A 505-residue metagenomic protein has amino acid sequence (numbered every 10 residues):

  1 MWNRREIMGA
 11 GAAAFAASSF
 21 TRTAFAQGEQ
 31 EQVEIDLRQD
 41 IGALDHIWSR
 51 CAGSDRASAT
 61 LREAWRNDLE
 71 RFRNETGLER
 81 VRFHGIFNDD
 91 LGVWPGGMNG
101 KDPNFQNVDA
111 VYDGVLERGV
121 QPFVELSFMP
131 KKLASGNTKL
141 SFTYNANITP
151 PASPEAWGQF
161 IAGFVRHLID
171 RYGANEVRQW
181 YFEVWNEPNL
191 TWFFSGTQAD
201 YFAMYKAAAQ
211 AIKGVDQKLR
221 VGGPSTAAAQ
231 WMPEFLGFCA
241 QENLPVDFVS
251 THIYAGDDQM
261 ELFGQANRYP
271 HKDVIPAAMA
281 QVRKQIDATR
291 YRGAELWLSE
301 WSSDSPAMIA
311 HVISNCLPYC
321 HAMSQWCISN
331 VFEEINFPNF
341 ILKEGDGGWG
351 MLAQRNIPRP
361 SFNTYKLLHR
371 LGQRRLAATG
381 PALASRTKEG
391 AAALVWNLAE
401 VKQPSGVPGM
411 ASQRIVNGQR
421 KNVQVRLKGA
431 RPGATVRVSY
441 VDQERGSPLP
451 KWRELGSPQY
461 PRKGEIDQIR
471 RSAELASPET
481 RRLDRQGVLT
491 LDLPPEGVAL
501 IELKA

Functional and structural regions predicted by a protein language model:
M1-W2: Secretory targeting signals
M8-F20, F25-Y181, A199-A228, A288-G293 (+5 more regions): Non-catalytic accessory regions flanking glycosidase/transglycosidase catalytic cores in CAZymes
F87, F128-P130, N186-L190, S225-A229 (+3 more regions): Active-site-proximal loop/turn and secondary-structure-junction residues that shape catalytic pockets, frequently
G97-M98, F194, E261-Y269, N336-I341 (+1 more regions): Short, flexible/disordered intra-domain loops and linkers
K131-A134, Q259-M260, S329-N339: Flexible glycine/acidic-rich beta-alpha junction loops that bind and position SAM and/or redox cofactors in anaerobic
G136-N147, E187-N189, T251, A255-F263: A short small-residue
Q198-M323: Noncatalytic carbohydrate-binding groove/subsite architecture in carbohydrate-active enzymes
L342-W349: Active-site loop ensemble at the mouth of alpha/beta enzyme cores that anchors a bound cofactor
